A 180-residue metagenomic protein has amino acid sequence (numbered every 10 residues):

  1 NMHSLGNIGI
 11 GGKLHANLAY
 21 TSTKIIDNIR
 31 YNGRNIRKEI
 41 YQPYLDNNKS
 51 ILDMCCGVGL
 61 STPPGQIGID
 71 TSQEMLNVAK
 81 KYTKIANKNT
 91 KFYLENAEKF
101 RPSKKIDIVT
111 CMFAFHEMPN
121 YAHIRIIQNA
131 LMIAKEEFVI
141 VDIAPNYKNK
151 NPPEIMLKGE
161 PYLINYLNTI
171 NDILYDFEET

Functional and structural regions predicted by a protein language model:
N1-T21: N-terminal, positively charged/glycine-rich alpha-helical extensions of SAM-dependent methyltransferases
N28-N47: Conserved alpha-helix/loop element of class I SAM-dependent methyltransferases that forms part of the SAM/SAH-binding
L52, G57-K99: Class I SAM-dependent methyltransferase SAM/SAH-binding core
T110: A conserved beta-strand element that flanks and buttresses the S-adenosyl-L-methionine
A114: Hydrophobic adenine-recognition pocket in adenosine-nucleotide-binding enzymes
M118-N129: A short, conserved alpha-helix within the catalytic core of class I
A134-F138: Short glycine-dipeptide loop
V139-T180: C-terminal alpha-helical "lid/dimerization" subdomain adjacent to the S-adenosyl-L-methionine
